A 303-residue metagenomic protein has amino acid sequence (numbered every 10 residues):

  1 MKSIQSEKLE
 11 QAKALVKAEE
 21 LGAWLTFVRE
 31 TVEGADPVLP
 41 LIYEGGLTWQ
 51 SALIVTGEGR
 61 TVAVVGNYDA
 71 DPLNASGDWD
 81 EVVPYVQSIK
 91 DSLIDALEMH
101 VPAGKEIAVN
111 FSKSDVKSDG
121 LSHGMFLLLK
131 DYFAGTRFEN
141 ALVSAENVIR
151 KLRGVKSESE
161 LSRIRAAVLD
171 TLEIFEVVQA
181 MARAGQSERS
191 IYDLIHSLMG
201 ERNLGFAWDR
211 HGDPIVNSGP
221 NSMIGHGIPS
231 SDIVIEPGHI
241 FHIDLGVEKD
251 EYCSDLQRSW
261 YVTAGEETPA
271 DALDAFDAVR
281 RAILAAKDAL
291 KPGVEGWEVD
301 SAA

Functional and structural regions predicted by a protein language model:
M1-A303: Active-site neighborhoods and metal-handling regions in enzymes and metal-associated proteins
